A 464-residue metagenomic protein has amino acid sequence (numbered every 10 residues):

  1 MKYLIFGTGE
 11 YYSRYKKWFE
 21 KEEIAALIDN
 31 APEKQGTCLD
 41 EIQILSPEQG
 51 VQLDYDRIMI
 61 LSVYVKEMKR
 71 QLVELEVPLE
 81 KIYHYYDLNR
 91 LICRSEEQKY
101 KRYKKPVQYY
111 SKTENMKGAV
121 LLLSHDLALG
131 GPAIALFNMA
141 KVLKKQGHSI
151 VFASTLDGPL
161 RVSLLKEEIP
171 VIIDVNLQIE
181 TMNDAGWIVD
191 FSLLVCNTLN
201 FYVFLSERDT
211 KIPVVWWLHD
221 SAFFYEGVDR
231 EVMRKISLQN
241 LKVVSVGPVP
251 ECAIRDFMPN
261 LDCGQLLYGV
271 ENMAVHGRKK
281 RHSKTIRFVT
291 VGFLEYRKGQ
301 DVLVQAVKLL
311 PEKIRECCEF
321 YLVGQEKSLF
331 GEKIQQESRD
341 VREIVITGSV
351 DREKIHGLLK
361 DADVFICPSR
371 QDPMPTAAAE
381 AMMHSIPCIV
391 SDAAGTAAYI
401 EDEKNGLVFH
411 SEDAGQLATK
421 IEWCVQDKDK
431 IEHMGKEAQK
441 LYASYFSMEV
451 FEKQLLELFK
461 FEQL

Functional and structural regions predicted by a protein language model:
V120-L123, V244, R281-K298, V304-V307: Conserved donor-binding/catalytic core segment of Leloir-type glycosyltransferases
G130-N138, E295-L309, G415: A conserved mid-protein helix/loop that constitutes part of the nucleotide-sugar donor-binding site
F152-G158, V291, E319-E332, G348: Glycosyltransferase donor-sugar binding loop
E332-V350: Nucleotide-activated donor-binding/catalytic signature segment of Leloir-type glycosyltransferases, i.e., the conserved
R370: Aromatic "clamp/platform" in nucleotide-sugar-dependent glycosyltransferases that forms part of the donor/acceptor
P387-V390: Short hydrophobic beta-strand element within catalytic cores of glycosyltransferases and related nucleotide-activated
D402-E403, L407-A414, W423-K428: Conserved acidic donor-binding segment of nucleotide-sugar-dependent glycosyltransferases
Q416, W423, K430-Y445, Q454-E457: A short, well-ordered alpha-helix in the C-terminal region of glycosyltransferases
